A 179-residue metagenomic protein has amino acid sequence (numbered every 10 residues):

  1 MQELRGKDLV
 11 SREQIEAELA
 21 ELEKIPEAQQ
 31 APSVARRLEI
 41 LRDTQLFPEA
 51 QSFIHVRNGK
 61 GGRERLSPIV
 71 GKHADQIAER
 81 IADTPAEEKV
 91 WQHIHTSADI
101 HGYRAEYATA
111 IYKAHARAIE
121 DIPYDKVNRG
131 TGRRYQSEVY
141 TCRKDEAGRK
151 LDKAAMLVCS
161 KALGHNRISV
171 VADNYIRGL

Functional and structural regions predicted by a protein language model:
M1, P32-A35, I100-A116, Q136-E138 (+1 more regions): Short, basic/aromatic-rich helical patch in the C-terminal catalytic core of site-specific tyrosine
Q2-Q76: Conserved tyrosine-mediated DNA breakage-rejoining catalytic core shared by Y-recombinases
E3, V90-W91, V170-A172: A structural signal for short, well-ordered beta-strand segments and their strand-loop junctions that often border
G6, T109, R177: Active-site micro-motifs of SAM-dependent methyltransferase domains
G6-L9, K113, G164: Residue-level detection of the helix-turn-helix DNA-binding "recognition helix"
R12-I25, A31-L41, A114-A155: Mixed-charge, low-complexity intrinsically disordered segments
S52-R57, R134-L179: Short functional hotspots where side chains directly engage DNA or cofactors
N58-E79, E88-Y107: C-terminal catalytic core of Y-nucleophile DNA break-rejoin enzymes
